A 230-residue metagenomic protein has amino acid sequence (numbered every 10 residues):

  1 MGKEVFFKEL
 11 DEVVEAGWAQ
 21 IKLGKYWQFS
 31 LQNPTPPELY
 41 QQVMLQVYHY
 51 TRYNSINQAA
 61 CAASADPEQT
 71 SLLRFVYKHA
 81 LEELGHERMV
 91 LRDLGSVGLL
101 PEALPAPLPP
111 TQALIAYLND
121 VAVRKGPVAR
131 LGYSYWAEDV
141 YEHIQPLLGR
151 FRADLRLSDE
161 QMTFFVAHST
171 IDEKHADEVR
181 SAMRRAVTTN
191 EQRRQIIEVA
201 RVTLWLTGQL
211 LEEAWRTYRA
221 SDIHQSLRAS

Functional and structural regions predicted by a protein language model:
M1-S230: Non-heme di-metal
